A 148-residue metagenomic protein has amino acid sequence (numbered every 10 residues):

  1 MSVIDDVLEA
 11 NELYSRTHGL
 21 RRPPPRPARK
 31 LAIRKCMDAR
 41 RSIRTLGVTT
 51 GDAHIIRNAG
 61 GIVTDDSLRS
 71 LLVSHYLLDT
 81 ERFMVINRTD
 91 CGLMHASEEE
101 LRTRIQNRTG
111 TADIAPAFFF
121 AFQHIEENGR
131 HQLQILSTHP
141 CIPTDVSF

Functional and structural regions predicted by a protein language model:
M1-R29, G61-V63, V73-L78, L93-F148: Divalent-metal-activated hydrolytic enzyme cores
I4, L46, F83-M84, Q132: Homeobox/homeodomain signature
T17-R69: Conserved beta-strand-loop surface patch within small alpha/beta domains used for substrate/adaptor or ligand engagement
D38-A39, T89-C91: Short glycine-rich anion-binding loops that position phosphate/pyrophosphate groups of nucleotides and phosphorylated
A53, V85, V146-S147: Residue-level detector of family-conserved "landmark" positions at structurally sensitive sites
L78-R88: Ordered, amphipathic secondary-structure segments that act as subunit-interaction surfaces in large macromolecular
